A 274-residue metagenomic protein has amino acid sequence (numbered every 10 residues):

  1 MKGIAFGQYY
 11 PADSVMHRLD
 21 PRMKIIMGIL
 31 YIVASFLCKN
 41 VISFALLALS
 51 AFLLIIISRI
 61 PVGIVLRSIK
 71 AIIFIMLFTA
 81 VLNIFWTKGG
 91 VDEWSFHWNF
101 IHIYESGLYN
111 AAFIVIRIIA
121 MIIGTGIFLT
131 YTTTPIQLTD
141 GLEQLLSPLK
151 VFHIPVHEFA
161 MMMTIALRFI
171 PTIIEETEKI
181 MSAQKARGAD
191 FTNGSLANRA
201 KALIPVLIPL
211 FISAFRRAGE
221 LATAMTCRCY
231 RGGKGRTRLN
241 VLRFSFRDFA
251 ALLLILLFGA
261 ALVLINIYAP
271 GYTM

Functional and structural regions predicted by a protein language model:
M1-V41, L47-L53, Q144-I154, E158-M161 (+2 more regions): Transmembrane alpha-helix interface motif
K24, G63-F74, D248-A251: Alpha-helical transmembrane segments and their helix-start/interface "positive-inside/aromatic belt" motifs in integral
L37, I55-I60, T132: Structural signal for the C-terminal ends of transmembrane alpha-helices and the immediately following loop
I56-K70, I101-L108: Hydrophobic transmembrane alpha-helices of multi-pass solute/ion transporters
I72-A189: Juxtamembrane/interface alpha-helical elements of multi-pass membrane proteins
